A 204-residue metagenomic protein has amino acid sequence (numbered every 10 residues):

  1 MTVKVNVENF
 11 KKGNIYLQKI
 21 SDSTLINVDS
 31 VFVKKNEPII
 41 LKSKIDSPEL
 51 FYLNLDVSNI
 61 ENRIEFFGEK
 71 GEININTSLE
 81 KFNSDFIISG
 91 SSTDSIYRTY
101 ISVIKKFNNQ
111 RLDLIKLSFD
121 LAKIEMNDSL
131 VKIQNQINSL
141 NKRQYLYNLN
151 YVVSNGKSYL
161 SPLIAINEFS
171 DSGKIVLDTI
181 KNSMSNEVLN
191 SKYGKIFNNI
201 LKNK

Functional and structural regions predicted by a protein language model:
M1-K81: Start-of-domain marker
N14, I101-I104, F197: Generic alpha-helical secondary structure signal
K44-L50, N54-K192: Preference for long, solvent-exposed alpha-helical segments and helix-linker "stalks"
S170-D171, G194-K204: TPR/TPR-like alpha-solenoid helical repeat scaffolds
